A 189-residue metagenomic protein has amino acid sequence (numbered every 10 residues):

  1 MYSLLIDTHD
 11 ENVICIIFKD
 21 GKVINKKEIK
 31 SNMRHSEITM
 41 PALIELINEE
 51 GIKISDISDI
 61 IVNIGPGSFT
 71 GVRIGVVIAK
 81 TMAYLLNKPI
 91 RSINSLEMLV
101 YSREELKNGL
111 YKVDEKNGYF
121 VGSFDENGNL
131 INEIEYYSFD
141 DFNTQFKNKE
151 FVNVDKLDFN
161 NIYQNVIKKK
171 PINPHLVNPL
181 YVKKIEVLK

Functional and structural regions predicted by a protein language model:
M1-K22, R91-K189: Oxyanion-binding and handling regions
M1-S58, E135-Y136: N-terminal beta-alpha supersecondary unit
S36-M40, A79, F159-N160: A general structural signal for well-ordered alpha-helical segments in protein cores
L43, I78-M82, V100: Buried hydrophobic packing segments
L46-E49, L85, N165-K170: Change "in soluble alpha/beta enzymes" to "in soluble alpha/beta proteins
D59-I90, S95: DPxDG-like acidic metal-binding loop motif
